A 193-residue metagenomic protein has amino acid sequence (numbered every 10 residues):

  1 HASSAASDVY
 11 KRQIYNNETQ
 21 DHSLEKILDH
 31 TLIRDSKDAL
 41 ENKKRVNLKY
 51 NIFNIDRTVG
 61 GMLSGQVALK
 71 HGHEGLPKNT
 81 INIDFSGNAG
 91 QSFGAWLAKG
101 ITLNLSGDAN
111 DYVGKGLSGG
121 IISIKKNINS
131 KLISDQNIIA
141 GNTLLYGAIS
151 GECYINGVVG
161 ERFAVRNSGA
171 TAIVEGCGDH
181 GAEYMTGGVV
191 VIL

Functional and structural regions predicted by a protein language model:
H1-A6, Y10: Single conserved hydrophobic/aromatic residue that forms the stacking wall/gate of nucleotide- or nucleobase-binding
I14-E18, H22-K26, K49-R57, D179: Hydrophobic alpha-helical scaffolding
I33-S118: Alpha-solenoid helical-repeat scaffolds
Q66, S86, W96, N104-D108 (+7 more regions): Feature marks extracellular polysaccharide-active and adherence modules
T80, G120-L144: Acidic/polar low-complexity surface segments
T80-N82, G94, G100-T102, N110 (+5 more regions): Detector for repetitive beta-architecture
G87-A89, I133-G141, N156-V159, I173-C177: Active-site-adjacent structural elements in folded domains
Y112-K115, G141-G147, R162-A164, G178-A182: Tandem-repeat/low-complexity and Cys-motif detector
